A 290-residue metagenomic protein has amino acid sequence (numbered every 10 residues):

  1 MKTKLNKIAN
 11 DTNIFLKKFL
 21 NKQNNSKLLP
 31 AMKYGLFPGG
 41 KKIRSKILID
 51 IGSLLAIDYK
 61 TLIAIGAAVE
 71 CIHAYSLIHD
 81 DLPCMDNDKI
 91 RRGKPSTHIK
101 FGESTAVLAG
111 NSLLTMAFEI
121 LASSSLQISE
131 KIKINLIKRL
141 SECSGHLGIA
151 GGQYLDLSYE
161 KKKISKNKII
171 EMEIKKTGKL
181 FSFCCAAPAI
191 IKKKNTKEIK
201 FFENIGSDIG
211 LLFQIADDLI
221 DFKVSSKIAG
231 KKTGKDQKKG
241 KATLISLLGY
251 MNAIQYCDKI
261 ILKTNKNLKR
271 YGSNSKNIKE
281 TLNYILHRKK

Functional and structural regions predicted by a protein language model:
K4, D11, K17-L268, K276-L286: Mg2+-dependent prenyl diphosphate-binding active-site environment of isoprenoid biosynthetic enzymes
